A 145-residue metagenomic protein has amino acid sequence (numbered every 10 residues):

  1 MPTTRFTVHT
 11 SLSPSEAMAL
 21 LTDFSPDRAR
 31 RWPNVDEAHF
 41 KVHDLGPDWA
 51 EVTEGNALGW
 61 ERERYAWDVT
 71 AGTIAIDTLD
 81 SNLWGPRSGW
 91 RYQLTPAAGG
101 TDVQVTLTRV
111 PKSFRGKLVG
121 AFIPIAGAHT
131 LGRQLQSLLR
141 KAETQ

Functional and structural regions predicted by a protein language model:
M1-P47: Hydrophobic ligand-binding cavity/cleft-lining segments
P2-R5, G59-R64, G85-R91: Short, surface-exposed coil-to-beta transition loops
S11-S15, L45, W67-G72, Q93-D102: A short, structured loop/turn motif at beta-sheet edges
S13-E16, L20, A126-T130, Q134: Short amphipathic alpha-helical segments
A17-L21, I76, V103-V105, L138: Hydrophobic pocket/interface hotspot
S25, G127, L131-E143: Short amphipathic alpha-helical signal-transduction/dimerization elements
A29, D36-N82, S137-Q145: Glycine-rich portal/gate segments that line the openings of hydrophobic small-molecule binding cavities
D77-R133: Beta-strand/loop substructures that line and gate deep hydrophobic ligand-binding cavities in soluble
